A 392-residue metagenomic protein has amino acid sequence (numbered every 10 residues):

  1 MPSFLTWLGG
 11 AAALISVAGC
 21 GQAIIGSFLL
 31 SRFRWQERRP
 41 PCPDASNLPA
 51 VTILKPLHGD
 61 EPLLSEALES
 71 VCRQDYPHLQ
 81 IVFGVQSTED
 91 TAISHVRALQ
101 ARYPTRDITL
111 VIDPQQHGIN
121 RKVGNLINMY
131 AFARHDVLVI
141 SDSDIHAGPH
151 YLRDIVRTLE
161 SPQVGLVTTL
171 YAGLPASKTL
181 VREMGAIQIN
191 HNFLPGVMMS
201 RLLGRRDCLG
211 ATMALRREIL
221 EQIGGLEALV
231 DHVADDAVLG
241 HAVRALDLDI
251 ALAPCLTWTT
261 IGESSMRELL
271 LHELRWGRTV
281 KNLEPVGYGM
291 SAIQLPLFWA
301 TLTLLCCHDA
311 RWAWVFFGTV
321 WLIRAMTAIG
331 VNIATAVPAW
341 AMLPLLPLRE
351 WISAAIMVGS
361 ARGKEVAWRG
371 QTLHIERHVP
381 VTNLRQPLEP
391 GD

Functional and structural regions predicted by a protein language model:
M1-E69: N-proximal low-complexity "stem/linker" segments adjacent to membrane-targeting elements
F4-W7, L14-V17, F28-R32, M290-A367: Membrane-embedded multi-pass helical conduit in multi-pass membrane proteins, especially envelope-biosynthetic
P49-T52, Q80, V238: Cell-envelope/extracellular polymer assembly enzymes that use nucleotide-activated donors
L68-H117: Acidic donor-binding segment of Leloir-type glycosyltransferases
T91, S141-T158: Acidic donor-binding/catalytic loop of UDP-sugar-dependent glycosyltransferases, especially processive GT2
A98-A131, H135, D154-I223, E227 (+4 more regions): Long helical/loop segments within the catalytic core of UDP-sugar-dependent glycosyltransferases, especially the large
L126, H135-H146: Short beta-strand-to-loop acidic/aromatic patch adjacent to the donor-nucleotide binding site
H232-V238, A253: Acidic donor-binding loop at a coil-to-helix junction in glycosyltransferase catalytic cores that engages
